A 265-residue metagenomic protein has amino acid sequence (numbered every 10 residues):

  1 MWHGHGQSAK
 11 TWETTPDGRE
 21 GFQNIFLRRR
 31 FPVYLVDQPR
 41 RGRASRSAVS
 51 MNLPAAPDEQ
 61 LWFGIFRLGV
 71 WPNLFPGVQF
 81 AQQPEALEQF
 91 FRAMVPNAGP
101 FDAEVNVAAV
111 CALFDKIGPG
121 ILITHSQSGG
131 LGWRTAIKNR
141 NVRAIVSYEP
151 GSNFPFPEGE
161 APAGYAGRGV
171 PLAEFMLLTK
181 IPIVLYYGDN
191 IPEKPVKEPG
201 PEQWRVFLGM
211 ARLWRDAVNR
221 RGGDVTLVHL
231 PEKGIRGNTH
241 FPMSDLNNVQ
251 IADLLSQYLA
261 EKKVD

Functional and structural regions predicted by a protein language model:
M1-P72, P192-P201: Short, surface-exposed "cap/lid" segments of acyl-processing enzymes
Q7-K10, E193-V196, K233-L246: Catalytic histidine-centered segment of alpha/beta-hydrolase-like enzymes
F75-P76, G99-I121: Conserved acidic catalytic loop of the alpha/beta-hydrolase fold
L122-I123, I145: Conserved alpha/beta-hydrolase fold motif
I123-G132: Gly/Ala-rich beta-loop-alpha elbow adjacent to hydrolase catalytic centers
N139-P157: A conserved short beta-strand
S152-V228: The feature captures the conserved acid-bearing segment of alpha/beta-hydrolase catalytic domains
G237, F241-D265: Catalytic active-site module of serine/aspartate enzymes centered on a nucleophile-bearing elbow/loop
